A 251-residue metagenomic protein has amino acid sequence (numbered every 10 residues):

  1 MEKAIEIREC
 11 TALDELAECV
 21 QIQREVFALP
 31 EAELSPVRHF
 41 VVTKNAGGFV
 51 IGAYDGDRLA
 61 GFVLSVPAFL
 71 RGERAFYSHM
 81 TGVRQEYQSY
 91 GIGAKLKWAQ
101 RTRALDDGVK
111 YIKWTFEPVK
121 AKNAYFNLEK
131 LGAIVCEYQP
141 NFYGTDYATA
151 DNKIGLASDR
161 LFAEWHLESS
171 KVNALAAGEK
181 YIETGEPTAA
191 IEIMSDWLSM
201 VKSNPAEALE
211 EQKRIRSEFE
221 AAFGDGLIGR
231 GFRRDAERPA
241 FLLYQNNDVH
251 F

Functional and structural regions predicted by a protein language model:
M1, D107-V109, F126-L131, V135-F251: Intrinsically disordered, low-complexity, positively biased terminal segments
I5-Q85, R230-D235, Q245-N247: A conserved beta-strand-loop-helix scaffold within acyl/acetyltransferase catalytic domains
E18, N123, R214: Charged catalytic carboxylate motif
A68-S78, Q88, K110, E186-I191: A conserved beta-turn-beta hairpin within the catalytic core of GNAT-like acetyltransferases that forms part
G82, F116, W165-L167: Short, structured patches in soluble enzyme cores that scaffold and shape functional sites
R84-E86, E117, M194: Residue-level recognition of the GNAT/N-acetyltransferase active site
Y87, G91-A99: Conserved acetyl-CoA pyrophosphate-binding loop and the N-cap/start of the following alpha-helix in GNAT-like
A104-E117: Conserved GNAT acetyl-CoA-binding A-motif
